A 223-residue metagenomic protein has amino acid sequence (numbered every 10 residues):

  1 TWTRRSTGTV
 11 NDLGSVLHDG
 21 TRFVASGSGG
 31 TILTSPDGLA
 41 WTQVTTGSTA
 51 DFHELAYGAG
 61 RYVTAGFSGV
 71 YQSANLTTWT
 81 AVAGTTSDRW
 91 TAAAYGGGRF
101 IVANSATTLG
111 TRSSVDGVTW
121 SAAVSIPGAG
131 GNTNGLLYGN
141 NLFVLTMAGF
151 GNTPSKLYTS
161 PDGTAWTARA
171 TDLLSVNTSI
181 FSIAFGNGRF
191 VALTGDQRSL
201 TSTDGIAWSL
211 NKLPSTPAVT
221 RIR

Functional and structural regions predicted by a protein language model:
T1-R223: Residue-level hotspots at or immediately adjacent to binding/recognition sites across diverse folds
